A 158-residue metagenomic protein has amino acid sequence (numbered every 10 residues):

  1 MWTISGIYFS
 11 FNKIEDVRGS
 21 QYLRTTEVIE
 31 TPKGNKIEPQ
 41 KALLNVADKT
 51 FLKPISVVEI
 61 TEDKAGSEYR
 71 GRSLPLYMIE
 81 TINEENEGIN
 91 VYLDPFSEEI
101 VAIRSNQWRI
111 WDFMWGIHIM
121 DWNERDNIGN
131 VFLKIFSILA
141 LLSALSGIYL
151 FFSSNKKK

Functional and structural regions predicted by a protein language model:
M1-K158: Conserved histidines in hydrophobic membrane contexts and catalytic metal-binding motifs
